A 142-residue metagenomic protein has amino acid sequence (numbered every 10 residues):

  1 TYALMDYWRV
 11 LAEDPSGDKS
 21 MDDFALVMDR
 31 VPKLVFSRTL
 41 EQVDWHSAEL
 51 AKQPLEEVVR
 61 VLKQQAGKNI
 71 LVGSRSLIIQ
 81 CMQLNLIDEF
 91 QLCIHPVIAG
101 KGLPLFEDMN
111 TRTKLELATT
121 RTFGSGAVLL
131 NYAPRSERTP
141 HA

Functional and structural regions predicted by a protein language model:
T1-L86, P96-A142: Portal/gating segments that form or line small-molecule/metal binding sites
E89: Short, conserved catalytic or interaction motifs in soluble domains
